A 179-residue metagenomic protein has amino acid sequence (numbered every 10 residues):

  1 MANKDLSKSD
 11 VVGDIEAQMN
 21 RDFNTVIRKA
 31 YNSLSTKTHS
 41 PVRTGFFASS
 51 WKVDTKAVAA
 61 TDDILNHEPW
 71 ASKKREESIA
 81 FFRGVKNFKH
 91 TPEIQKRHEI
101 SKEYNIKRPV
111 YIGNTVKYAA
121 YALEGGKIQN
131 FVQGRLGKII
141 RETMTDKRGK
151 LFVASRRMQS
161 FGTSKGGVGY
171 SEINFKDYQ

Functional and structural regions predicted by a protein language model:
M1-Q179: Short, Lys/Arg-rich flexible segments
